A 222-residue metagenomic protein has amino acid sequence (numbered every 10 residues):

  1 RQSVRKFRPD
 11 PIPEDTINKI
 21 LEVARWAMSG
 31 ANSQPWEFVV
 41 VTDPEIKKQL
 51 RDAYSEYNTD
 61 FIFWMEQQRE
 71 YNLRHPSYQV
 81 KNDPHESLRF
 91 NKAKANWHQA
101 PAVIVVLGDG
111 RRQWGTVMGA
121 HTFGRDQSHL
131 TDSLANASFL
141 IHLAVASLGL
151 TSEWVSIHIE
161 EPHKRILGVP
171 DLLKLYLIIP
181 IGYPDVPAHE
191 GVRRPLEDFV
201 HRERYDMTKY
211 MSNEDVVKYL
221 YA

Functional and structural regions predicted by a protein language model:
R1-D10: Generic N-terminal amphipathic, Lys/Arg-enriched alpha-helix
S3, L73-R74, V80, L177-A222: C-terminal helix-cap and adjacent tail motif
I20-R25, A102-I166: Small-aliphatic-rich amphipathic alpha-helix that forms the alpha element of a beta-alpha
W26-N32: Glycine-rich phosphate/pyrophosphate-binding beta-alpha loops
S33-P35, W97-P101, K174: Short connector loops at helix/strand junctions that flank enzyme active sites, especially segments positioning acidic
V40-L134: Glycine/small-residue-rich phosphate/adenosyl-binding loop
F61, L173-I178: Short hydrophobic/aromatic-enriched beta-strand-loop microsegments
K164-D171, H189-G191: Short proline/glycine-enriched turn/loop segments at secondary-structure junctions
